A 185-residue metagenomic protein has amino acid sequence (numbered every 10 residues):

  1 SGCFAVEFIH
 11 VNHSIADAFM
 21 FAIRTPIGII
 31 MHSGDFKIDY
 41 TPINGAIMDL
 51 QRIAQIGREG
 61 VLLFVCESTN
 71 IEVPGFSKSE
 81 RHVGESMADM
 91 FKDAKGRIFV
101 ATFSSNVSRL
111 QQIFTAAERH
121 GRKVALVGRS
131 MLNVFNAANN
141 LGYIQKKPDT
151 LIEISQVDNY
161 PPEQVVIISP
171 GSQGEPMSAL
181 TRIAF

Functional and structural regions predicted by a protein language model:
S1-Y160, Q173-F185: His/Asp/Glu-rich metal-coordinating catalytic cores of metallo-dependent phosphodiesterases/hydrolases acting on
Q164-Q173: Conserved two-lobed SF2 helicase motor
